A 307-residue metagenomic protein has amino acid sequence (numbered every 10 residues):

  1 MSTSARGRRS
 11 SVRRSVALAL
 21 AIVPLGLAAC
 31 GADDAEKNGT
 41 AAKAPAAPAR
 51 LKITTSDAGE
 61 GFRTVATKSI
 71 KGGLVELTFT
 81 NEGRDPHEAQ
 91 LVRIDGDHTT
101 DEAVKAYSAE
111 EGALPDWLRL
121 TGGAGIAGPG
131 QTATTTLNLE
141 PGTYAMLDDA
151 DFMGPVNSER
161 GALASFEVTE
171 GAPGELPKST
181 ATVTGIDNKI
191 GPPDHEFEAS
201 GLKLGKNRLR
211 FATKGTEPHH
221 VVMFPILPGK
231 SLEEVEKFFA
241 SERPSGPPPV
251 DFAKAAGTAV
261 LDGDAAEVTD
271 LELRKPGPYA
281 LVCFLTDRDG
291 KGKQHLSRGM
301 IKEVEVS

Functional and structural regions predicted by a protein language model:
S2-A19: Bacterial N-terminal signal peptides that target proteins for export
G26-A29: C-terminal motif of bacterial Sec signal peptides marking the signal peptidase cleavage site
G31-D34: Bacterial signal peptide processing site
G39-T54: Post-signal peptide N-terminal segment of mature Sec-exported envelope proteins
K52-G61, T67-G72, E76-Q90, G122-G191 (+3 more regions): Extracellular/periplasmic metallocenter environments
L74, N81-A109, K206, T213-E242: Contiguous segments within soluble domain cores/interaction surfaces
A113-G128, S245-D262: Extended, solvent-exposed segments with strong compositional bias
E196: A substrate-binding/cap region within the structured catalytic cores of diverse enzymes
